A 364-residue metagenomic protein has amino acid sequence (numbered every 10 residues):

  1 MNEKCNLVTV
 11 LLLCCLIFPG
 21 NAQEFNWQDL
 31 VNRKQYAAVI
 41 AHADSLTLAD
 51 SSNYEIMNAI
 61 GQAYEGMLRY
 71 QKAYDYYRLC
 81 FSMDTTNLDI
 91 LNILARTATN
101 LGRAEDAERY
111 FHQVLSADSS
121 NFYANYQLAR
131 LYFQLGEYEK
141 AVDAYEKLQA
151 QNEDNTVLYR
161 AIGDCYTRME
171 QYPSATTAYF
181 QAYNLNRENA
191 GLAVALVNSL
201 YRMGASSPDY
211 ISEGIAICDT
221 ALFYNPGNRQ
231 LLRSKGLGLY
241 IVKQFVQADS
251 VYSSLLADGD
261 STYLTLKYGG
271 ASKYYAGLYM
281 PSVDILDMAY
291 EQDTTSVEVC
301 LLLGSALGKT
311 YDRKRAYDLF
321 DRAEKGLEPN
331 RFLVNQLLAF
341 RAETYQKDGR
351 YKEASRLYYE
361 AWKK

Functional and structural regions predicted by a protein language model:
G20-R78, S82, S212: N-terminal leader/linker segments that initiate helical-solenoid repeat arrays
N32-R33, G66-M67, N100-L101, Q134-L135 (+6 more regions): Register position in tetratricopeptide repeats
S45-L46, L79-C80, Q113-V114, K147-L148 (+7 more regions): Canonical positions in the second alpha-helix
A49, M83, A117, Q151 (+6 more regions): Structural marker of alpha-solenoid helical repeat scaffolds
Y54-E55, L88-D89, F122-Y123, Y138 (+6 more regions): Helix-start (N-cap) detector for alpha-helical repeat units in TPR-like alpha-solenoids, especially tetratricopeptide
A59, I93-R96, Q127, A161 (+6 more regions): Canonical tetratricopeptide repeat
